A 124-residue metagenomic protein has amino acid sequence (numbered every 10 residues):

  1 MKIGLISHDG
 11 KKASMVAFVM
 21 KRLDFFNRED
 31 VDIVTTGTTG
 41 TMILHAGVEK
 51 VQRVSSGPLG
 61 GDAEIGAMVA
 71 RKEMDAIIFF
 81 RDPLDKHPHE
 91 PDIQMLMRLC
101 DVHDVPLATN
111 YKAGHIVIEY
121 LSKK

Functional and structural regions predicted by a protein language model:
V16-I33: Glycine-rich, flexible N-terminal cofactor/catalytic loop recognition
E29-T39, I43: Short internal beta-strands
V34-T36, R53-S55, F79, L107-Y111: General beta-strand structural signal in soluble alpha/beta enzymes
E49-G60: Short hydrophobic/aromatic-enriched beta-strand-loop microsegments
L59-R98: Mid-chain, well-packed structural core segment of small domains
D85, I93-K124: Ser/Thr/Gly-rich flexible loops in soluble cytosolic domains mediating phosphotransfer, phosphorylation
